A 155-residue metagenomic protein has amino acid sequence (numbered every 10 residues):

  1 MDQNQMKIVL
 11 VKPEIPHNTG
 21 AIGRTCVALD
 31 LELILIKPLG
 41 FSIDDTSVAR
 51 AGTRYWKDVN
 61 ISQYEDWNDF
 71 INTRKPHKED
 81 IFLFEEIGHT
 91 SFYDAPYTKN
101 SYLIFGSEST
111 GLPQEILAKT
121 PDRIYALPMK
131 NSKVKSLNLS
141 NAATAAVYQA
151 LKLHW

Functional and structural regions predicted by a protein language model:
M1-W155: Post-transcriptional modification and biogenesis factors for structured RNAs of the translation apparatus
